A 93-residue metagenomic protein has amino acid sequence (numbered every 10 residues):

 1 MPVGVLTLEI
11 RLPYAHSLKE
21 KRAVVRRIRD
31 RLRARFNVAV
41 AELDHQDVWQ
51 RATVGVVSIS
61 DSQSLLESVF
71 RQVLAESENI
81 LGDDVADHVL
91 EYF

Functional and structural regions predicted by a protein language model:
G4-I10, G55-V56: Active-site-flanking beta-strand signature of metal-NTP-handling nucleotidyl enzymes and homologous cyclase-like
E9-R11, N37, S64, A75: A structural boundary/capping signal
L12-H16, I59-S62: Structural beta->alpha junctions
K21: C-terminal binding/interaction regions
V38-D44, A86-H88: A short linear hydrophobic-aromatic micro-motif
A41-S62: Short, charge-patterned binding micro-sites
S58-F93: C-terminal structural segments of small proteins and small subunits
